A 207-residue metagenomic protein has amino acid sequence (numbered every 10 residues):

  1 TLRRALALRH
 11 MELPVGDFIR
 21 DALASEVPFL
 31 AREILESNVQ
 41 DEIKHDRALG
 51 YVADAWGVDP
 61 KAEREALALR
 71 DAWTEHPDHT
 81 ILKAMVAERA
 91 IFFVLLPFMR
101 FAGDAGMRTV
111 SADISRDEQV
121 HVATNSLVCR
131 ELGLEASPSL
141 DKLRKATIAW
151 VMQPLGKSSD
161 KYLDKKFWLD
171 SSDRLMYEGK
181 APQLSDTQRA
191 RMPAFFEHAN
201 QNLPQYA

Functional and structural regions predicted by a protein language model:
T1-A207: Non-heme di-metal
